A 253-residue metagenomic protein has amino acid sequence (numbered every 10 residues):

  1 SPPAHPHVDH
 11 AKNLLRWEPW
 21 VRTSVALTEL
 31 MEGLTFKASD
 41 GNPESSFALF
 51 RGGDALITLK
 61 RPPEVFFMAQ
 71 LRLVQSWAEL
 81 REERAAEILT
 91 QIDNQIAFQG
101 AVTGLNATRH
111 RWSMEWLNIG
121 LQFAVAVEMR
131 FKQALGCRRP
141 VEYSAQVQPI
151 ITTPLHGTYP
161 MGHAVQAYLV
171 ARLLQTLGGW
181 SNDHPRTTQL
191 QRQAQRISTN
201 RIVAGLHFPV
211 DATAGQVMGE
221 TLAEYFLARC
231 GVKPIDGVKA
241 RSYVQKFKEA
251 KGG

Functional and structural regions predicted by a protein language model:
S1-S113, E128-E142: N-terminal transmembrane-helix/juxtamembrane module of multi-pass inner/ER membrane proteins
H5-V8, S76, E87, L105 (+6 more regions): Short, flexible coil/linker segments at or flanking structured domains
M114-N118, H156-G157: Second-shell loop/turn segments in exported
G120-E128: Alpha-helical transition-metal enzyme core signature, strongest for iron centers
Q133, C137-G253: Membrane-embedded catalytic cores of phosphoryl/pyrophosphoryl-handling enzymes
